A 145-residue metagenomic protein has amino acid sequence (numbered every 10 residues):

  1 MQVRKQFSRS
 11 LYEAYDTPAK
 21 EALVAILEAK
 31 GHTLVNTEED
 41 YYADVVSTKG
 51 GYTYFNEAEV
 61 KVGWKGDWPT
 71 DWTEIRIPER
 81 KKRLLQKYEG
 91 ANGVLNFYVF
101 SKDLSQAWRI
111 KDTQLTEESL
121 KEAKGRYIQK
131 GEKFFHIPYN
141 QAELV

Functional and structural regions predicted by a protein language model:
M1-T37: Acidic-basic catalytic patches of nuclease active cores, encompassing PD-(D/E)XK and other metal-cofactor nuclease
A14, E21, A29, T48 (+1 more regions): Non-catalytic C-terminal interaction segments of nucleic acid-processing enzymes
L27, V45-S47, Y52-G66: Conserved catalytic cores of phosphodiester-cleaving nucleases, focusing on short active-site segments
H32-T37, L84-G90: Short linear motifs in intrinsically disordered
V35-E38, V46-T48: Short secondary-structure boundary/capping segments within folded domains
V35-N36, F55-E57, F97-V99: A structural signal for short, well-ordered beta-strand segments and their strand-loop junctions that often border
Y41: Beta-rich catalytic cores
V62-Y88: Mg2+/Mn2+-dependent nuclease catalytic core
